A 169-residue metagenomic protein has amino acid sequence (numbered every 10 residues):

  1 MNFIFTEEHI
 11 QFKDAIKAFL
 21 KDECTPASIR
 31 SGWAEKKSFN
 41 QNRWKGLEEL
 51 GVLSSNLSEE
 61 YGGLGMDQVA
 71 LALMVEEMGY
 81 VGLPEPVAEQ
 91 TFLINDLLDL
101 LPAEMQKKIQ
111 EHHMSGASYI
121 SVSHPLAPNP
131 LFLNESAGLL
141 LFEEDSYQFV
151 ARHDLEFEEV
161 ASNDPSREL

Functional and structural regions predicted by a protein language model:
M1-E8: Intrinsic disorder at enzyme termini
H9, L20, M74, L139-L140: Residue-level signal for inorganic ion chemistry
A15-D22, N42-L50: N-terminal glycine-rich anion-binding loops that anchor highly charged ligand groups
F19-P26, V81-P84: Change "in soluble alpha/beta enzymes" to "in soluble alpha/beta proteins
A27-E49: Short secondary-structure junction/hinge motifs that connect adjacent elements
E48-Q106, G116: Internal helix-loop-helix
E85-E89, D96, A103-L169: FAD-binding core of flavoproteins
